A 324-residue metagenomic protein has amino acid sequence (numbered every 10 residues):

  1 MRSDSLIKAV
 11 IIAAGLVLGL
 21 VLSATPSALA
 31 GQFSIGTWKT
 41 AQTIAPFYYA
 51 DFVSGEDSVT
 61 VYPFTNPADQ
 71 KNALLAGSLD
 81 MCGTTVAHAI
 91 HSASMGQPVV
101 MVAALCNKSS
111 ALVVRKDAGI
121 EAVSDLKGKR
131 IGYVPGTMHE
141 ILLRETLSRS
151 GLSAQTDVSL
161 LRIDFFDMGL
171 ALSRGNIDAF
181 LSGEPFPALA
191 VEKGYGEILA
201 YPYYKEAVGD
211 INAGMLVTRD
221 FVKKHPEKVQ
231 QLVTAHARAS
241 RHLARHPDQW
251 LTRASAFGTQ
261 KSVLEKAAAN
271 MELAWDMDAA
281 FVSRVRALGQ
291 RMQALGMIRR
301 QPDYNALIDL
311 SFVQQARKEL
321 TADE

Functional and structural regions predicted by a protein language model:
R2-A14: Bacterial N-terminal signal peptides that target proteins for export
I11-A24: Bacterial N-terminal signal peptides
T25-A30: Sec/Tat signal peptide C-region and signal peptidase I cleavage site
G31-Q155, S159-R162, A171, D178-E184 (+2 more regions): Short, glycine-/small- and polar/acidic-enriched structural segments that line small-molecule recognition paths
S54, Y203-A207, A274-F281: Short, solvent-exposed loop/beta-turn-alpha elements that line the ligand-binding surface or hinge of extracytoplasmic
A87-H88, L161, F166-S255: Pocket-lining segment of extracytoplasmic ligand-binding domains
K223-R300: Secondary-structure end/capping motifs
Q293-E324: Conserved C-terminal helix/tail region of periplasmic/extracytoplasmic solute-binding proteins
